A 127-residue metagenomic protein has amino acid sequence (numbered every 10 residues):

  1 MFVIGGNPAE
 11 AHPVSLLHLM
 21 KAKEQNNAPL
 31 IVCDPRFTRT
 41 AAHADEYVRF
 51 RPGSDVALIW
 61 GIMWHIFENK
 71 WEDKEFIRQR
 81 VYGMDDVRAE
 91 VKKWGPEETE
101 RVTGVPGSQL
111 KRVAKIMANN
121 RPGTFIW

Functional and structural regions predicted by a protein language model:
M1-W127: Cofactor-pocket helix-loop regions in the catalytic cores of large enzyme subunits
